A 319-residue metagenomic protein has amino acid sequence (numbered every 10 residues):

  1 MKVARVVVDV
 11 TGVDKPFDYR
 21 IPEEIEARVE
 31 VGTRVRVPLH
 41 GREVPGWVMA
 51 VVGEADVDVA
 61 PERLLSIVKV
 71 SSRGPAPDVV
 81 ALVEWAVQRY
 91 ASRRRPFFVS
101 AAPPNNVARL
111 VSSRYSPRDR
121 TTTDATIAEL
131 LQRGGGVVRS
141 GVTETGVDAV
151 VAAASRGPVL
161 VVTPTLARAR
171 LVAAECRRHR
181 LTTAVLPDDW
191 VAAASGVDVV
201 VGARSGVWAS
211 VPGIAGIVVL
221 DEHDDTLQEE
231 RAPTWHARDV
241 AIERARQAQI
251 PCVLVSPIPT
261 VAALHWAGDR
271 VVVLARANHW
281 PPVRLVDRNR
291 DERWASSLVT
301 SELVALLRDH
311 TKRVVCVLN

Functional and structural regions predicted by a protein language model:
M1-V299, L303-L318: Accessory, non-ATPase domains that flank or precede helicase/AAA+ motor cores in DNA-metabolism machines
